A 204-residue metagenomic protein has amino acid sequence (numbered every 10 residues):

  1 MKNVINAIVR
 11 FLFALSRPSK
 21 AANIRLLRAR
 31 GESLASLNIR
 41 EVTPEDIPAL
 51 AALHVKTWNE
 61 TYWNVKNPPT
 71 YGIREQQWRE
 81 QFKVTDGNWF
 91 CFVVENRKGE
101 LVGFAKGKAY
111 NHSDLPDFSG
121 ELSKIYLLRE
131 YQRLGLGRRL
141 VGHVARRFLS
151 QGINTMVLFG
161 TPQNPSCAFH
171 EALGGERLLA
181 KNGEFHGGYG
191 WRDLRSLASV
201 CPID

Functional and structural regions predicted by a protein language model:
K2-E45, S196-D204: Conserved N-terminal entry element of GNAT/NAT acetyltransferase domains
V55-Q81: Conserved GNAT-fold acetyl-CoA-binding loop/helix
R79-V93, E121: A short helix-loop-beta-strand connector motif used in the catalytic cores of GNAT acetyltransferases and, in some
V93, E100-A109, E121, Y126: Conserved beta-strand in the GNAT
Y110-S123, Q132, E184-F185: A conserved beta-turn-beta hairpin within the catalytic core of GNAT-like acetyltransferases that forms part
K124-L127, R133-R146, A172: Conserved acetyl-CoA-binding loop-helix of GNAT-fold acetyltransferases
V157-C167, G183-H186: Conserved beta-strand-loop-alpha-helix junction that forms the acyl-donor binding cleft
E171-A180: Conserved acetyl-CoA-binding loop of GNAT-fold acetyltransferases
